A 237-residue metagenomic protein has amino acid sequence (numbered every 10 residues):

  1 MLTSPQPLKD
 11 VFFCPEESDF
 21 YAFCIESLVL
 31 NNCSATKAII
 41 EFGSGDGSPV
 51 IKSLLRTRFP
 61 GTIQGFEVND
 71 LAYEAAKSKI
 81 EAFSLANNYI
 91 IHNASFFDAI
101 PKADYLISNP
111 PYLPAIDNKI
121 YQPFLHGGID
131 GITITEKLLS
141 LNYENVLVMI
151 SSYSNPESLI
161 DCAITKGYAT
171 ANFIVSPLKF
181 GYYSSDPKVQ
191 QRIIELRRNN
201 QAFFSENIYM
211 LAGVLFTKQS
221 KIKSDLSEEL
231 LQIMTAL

Functional and structural regions predicted by a protein language model:
M1-R56, I194-M234: SAM-dependent Rossmann-like transferase core, predominantly class I methyltransferases with a strong bias toward
F20-P101, I107-S108, P114-I116: Conserved SAM/SAH cofactor-binding pocket of Class I
R56-T57, A82, Q122-H126, I164-K166: Glycine-rich, phosphate-binding/catalytic loops in enzymes
K77-S78, N118-Y121, L159-D161: Short amphipathic alpha-helical segments
L106-N109, S184-I193: Short, surface-exposed amphipathic charged segments that create phosphate/polyanion-binding patches used for binding
P110-K137: Mobile active-site "lid"/loop adjacent to the S-adenosyl-L-methionine
I134-V189: Conserved Class I SAM-dependent methyltransferase catalytic core
N155-T165, L226-L237: C-terminal/domain-terminus segments
